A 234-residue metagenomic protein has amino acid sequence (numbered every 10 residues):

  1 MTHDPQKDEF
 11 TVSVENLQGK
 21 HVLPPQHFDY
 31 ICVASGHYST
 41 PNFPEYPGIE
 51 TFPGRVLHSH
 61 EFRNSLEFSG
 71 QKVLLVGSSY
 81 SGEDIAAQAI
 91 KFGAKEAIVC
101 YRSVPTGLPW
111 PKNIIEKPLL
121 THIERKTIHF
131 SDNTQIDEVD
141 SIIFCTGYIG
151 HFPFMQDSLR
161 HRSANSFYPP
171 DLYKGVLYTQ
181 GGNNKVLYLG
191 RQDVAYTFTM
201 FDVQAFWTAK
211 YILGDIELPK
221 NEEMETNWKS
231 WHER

Functional and structural regions predicted by a protein language model:
M1-E225: Flavin (primarily FAD) cofactor-binding/catalytic cores of flavoenzymes
E223-R234: Mid-to-C-terminal Rossmann-like scaffold of FAD/NAD(P)H-dependent oxidoreductases
